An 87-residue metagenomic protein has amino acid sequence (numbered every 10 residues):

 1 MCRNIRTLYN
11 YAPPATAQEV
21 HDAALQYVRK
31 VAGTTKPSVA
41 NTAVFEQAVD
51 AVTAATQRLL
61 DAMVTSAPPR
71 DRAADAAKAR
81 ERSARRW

Functional and structural regions predicted by a protein language model:
M1-W87: A charge-rich, low-complexity, intrinsically flexible signal that marks solvent-exposed coils, linkers, repeats
